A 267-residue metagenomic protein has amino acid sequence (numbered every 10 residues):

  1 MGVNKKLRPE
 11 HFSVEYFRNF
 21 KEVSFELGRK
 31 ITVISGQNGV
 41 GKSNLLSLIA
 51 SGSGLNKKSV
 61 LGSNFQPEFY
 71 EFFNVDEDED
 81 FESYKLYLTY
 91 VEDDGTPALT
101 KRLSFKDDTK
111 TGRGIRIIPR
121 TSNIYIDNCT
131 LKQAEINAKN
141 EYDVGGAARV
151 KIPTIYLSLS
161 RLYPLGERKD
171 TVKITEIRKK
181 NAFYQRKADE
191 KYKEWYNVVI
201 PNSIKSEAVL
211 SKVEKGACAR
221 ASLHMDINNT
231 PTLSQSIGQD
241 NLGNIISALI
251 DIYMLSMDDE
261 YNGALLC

Functional and structural regions predicted by a protein language model:
M1-D170, K180, A188: P-loop NTPase switch/coupling surface
M1-V3, I155, L159-G243, S247-A264: Extended helical coiled-coil dimerization/tether regions that scaffold and oligomerize large DNA-maintenance assemblies
F12, A264-L266: Hydrophobic positions in the central parallel beta-sheet of the AAA+
V75-Y84, L223-N229, C267: Short, charged low-complexity intrinsically disordered segments located at boundaries of structured domains
